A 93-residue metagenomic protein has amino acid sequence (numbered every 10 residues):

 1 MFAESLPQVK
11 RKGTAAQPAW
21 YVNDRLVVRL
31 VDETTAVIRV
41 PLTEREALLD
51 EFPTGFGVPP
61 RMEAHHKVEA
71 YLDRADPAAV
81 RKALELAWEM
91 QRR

Functional and structural regions predicted by a protein language model:
M1-R93: Charge-dense, helix-prone N-terminal extensions
